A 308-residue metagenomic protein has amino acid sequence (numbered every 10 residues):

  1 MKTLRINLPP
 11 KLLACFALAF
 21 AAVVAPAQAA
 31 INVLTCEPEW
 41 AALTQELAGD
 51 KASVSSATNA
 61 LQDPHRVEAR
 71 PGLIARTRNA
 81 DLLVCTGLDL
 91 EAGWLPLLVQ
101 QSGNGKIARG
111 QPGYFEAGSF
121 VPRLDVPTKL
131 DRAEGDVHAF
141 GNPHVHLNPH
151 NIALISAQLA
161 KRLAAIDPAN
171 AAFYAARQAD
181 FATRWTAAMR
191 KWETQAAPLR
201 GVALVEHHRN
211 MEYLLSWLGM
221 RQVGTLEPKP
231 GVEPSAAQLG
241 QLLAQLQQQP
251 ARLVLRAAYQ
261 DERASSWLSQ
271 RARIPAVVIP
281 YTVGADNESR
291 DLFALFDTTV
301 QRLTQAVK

Functional and structural regions predicted by a protein language model:
M1-P9: N-terminal secretory signal peptides that target proteins for export/translocation
R5-I6, A22, A164: Generic N-terminal simple sequence motifs
K11-V24: Bacterial N-terminal signal peptides
A29-K308: Extracytoplasmic metal-acquisition and chelation regions
